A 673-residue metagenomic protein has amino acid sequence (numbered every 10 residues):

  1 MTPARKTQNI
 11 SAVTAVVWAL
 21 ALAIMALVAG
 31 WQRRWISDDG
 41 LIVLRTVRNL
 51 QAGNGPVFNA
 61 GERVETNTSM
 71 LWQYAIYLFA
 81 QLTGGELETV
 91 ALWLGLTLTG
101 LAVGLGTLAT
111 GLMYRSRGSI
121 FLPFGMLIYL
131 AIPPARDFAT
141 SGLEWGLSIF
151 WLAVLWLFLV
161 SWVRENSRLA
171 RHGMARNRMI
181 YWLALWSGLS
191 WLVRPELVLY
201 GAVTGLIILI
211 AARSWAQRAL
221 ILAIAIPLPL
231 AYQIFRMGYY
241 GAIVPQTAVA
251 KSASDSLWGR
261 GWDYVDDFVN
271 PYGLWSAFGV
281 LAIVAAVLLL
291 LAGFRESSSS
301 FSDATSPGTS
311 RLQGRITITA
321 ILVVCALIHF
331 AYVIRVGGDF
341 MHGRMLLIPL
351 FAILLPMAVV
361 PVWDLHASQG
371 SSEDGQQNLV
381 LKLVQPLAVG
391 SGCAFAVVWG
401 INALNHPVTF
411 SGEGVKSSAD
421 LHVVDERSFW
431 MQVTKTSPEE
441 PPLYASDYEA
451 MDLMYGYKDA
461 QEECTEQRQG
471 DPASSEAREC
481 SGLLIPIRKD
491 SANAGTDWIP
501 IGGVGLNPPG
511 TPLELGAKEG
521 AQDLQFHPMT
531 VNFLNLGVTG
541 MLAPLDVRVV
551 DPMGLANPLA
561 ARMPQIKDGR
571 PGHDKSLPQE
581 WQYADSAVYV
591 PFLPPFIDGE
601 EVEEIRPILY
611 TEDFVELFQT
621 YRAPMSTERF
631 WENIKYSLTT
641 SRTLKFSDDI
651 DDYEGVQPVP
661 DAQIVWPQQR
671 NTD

Functional and structural regions predicted by a protein language model:
P3-D673: Membrane-proximal envelope and lipid/glycan-remodeling enzymes
